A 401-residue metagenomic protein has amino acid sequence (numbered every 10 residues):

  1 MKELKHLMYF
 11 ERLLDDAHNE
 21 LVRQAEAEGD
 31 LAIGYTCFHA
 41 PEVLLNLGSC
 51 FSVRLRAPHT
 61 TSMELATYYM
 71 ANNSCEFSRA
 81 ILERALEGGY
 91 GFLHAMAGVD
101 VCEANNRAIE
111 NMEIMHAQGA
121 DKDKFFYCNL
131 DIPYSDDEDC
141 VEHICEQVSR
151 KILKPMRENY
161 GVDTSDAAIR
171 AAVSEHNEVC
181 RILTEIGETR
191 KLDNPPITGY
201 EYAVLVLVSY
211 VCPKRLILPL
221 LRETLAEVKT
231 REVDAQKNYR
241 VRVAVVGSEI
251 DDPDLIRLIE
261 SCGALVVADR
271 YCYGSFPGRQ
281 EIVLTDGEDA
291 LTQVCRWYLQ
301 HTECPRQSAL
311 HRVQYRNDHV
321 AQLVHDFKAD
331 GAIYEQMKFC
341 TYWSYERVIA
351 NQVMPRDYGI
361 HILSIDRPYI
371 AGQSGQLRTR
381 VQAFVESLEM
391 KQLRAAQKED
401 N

Functional and structural regions predicted by a protein language model:
M1-L31, E146, R150, K154-E281: A charged, amphipathic alpha-helical module
R12-V22, E26, G34-V43, S62-A66 (+1 more regions): Metallocofactor- and cofactor-centric catalytic cores in central/energy metabolism, strongly enriched
A27, F38-H39, L44-R56, G247-R312 (+1 more regions): Redox- and metal-dependent alpha/beta enzyme cores, enriched for Fe-S-associated oxidoreductases and cofactor-handling
T61-M70, E138-C140, S275-V283, Q373-Q376: Short, charged, surface-exposed secondary-structure boundary motifs
Y69-E87, S308-V320: Glycine-rich, highly charged phosphate/nucleotide-binding loops
A80-P155: Acidic/His-rich segments in extracytoplasmic proteins that coordinate ligands and/or metal ions
N317-V324, A329-G331, E335-T341, E346-N401: TerminUS-proximal long segments
